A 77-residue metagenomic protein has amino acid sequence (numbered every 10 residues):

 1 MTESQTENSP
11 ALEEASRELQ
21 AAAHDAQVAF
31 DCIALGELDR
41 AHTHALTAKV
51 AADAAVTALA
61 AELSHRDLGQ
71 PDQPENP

Functional and structural regions predicted by a protein language model:
T2-C32: N-terminal acidic leader/helix
T2-S9, A60-P77: Short, charged, intrinsically disordered terminal tails
F30-L68: Short, charge-rich amphipathic interface segments used for partner binding and complex assembly
